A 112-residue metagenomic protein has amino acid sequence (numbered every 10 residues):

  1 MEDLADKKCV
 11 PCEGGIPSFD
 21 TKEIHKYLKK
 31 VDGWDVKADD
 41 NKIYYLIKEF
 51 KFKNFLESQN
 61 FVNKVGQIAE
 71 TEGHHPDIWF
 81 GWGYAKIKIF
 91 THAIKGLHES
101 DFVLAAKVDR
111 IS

Functional and structural regions predicted by a protein language model:
M1-L56, N60-S112: Long, contiguous binding/interaction regions
